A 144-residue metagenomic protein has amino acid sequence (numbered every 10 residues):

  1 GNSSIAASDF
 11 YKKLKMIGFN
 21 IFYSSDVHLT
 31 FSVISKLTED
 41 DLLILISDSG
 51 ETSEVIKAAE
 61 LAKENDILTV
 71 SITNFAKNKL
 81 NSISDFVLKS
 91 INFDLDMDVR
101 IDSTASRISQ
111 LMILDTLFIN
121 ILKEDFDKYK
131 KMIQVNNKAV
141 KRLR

Functional and structural regions predicted by a protein language model:
G1-I108, M112, T116-E124: Glycine-rich phosphate-binding loops that contact phosphosugars or nucleotide phosphates
D127-R144: A short, charged, Gly/Pro-tolerant segment at domain boundaries
